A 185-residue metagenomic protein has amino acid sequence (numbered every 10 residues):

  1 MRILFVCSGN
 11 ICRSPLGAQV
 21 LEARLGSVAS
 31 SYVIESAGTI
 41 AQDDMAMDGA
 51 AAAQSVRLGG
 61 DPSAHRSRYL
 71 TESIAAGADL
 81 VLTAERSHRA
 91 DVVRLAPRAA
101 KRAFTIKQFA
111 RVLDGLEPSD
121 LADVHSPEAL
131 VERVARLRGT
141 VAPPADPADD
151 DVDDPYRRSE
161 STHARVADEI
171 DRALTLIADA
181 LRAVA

Functional and structural regions predicted by a protein language model:
M1-A185: Short polar/charged helix/loop
